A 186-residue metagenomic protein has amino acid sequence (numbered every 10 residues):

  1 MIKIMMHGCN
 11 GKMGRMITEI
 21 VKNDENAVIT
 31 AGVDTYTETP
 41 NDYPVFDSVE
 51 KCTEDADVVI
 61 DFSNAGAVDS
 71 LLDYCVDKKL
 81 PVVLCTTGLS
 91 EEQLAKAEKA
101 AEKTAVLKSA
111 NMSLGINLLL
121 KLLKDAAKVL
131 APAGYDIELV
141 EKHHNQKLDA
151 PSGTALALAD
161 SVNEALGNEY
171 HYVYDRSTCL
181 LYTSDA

Functional and structural regions predicted by a protein language model:
C9, S63: NAD(P)H cofactor-binding loop motif with strongest signal on the N-terminal glycine-rich segment
N10, T18: N-terminal Rossmann NAD(P)H-binding glycine-rich loop of SDR-like oxidoreductase domains
G14: N-terminal Rossmann-fold NAD(P) dinucleotide-binding loop
N23-N41: NAD(P)-binding Rossmann-fold cofactor-contacting core
Y74-E91: ADP-ribose/adenylate-binding Rossmann-like module
T87-V106: Rossmann-fold NAD(P)-binding glycine/threonine-rich loop
L118, L122, A126-T178: Conserved anion/nucleotide-ligand pocket segment
Y182-A186: Conserved small/polar residues in nucleotide/adenosyl-binding loops
